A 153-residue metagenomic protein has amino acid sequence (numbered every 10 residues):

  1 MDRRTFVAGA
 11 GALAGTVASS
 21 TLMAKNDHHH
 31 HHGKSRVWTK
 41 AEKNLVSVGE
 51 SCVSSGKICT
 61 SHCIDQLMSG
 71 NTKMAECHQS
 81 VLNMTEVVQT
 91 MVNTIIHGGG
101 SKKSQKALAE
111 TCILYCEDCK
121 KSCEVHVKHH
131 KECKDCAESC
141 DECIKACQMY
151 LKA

Functional and structural regions predicted by a protein language model:
M1-A14: N-terminal secretory signal peptides and thylakoid transit peptides that target proteins across membranes
T21-K57: C-terminal segment of N-terminal export signals and the immediately downstream linker at the start of the mature
S35-A41, C59-M74: Helix-loop segments that flank and shape redox-cofactor active sites
V48, C52-C59, Q79-T94: Core segments of alpha-helical transmembrane spans in multipass integral membrane proteins
C59, M84, C112, C119 (+3 more regions): Fold-core signature of tandem repeat domains
S69-G70, M91-A107: Short, solvent-exposed, charged loop/turn and helix-capping segments that join or cap alpha-helices on peripheral
A75-L82, K103-E110, K131-D141: Short, charged, amphipathic alpha-helical segments
K121-E132: Membrane-helix boundary connector in multi-pass membrane proteins
